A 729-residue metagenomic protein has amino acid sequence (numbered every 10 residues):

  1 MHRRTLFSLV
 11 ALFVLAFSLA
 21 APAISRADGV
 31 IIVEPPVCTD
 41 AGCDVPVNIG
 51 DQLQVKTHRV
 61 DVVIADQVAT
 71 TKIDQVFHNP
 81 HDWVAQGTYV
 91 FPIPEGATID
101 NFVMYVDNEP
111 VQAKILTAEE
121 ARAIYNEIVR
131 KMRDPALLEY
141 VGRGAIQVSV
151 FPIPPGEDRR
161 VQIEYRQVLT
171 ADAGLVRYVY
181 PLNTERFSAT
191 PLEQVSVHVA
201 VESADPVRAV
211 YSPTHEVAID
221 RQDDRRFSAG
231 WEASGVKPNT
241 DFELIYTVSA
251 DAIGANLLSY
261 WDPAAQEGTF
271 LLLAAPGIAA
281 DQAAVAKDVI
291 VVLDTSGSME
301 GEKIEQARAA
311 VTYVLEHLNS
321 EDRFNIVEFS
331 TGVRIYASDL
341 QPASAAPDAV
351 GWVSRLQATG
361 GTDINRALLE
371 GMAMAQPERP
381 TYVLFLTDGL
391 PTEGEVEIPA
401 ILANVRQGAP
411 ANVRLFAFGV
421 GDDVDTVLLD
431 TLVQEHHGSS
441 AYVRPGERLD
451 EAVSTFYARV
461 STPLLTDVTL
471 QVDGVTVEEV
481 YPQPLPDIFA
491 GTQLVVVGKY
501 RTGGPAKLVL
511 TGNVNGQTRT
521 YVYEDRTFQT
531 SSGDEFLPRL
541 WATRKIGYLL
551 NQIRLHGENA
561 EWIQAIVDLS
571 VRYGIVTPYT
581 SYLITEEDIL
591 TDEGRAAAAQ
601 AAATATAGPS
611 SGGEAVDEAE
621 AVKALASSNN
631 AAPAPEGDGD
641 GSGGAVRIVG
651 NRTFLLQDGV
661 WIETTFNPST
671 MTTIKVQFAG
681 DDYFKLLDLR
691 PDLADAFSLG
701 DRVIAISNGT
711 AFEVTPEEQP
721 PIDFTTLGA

Functional and structural regions predicted by a protein language model:
M1-V10: Bacterial N-terminal signal peptides that target proteins for export
L9-A20: Bacterial N-terminal signal peptides
A23-Q67: N-terminal, polar/Ser/Thr-rich
R59-T70, V76-N79, P152-D158, D487-F489: Short, solvent-exposed beta-strand/turn "edge" segments of beta-rich domains on protein surfaces
F77-W83, F91-I93: Asparagine-centered strand-capping/turn motif at beta-strand->loop junctions
N101-N108, Q112-V141, S149-V292, H436-S439 (+10 more regions): An acidic, Ser/Thr-enriched
A189-P191, P276, A284-L340, N365-E370 (+4 more regions): Von Willebrand factor
G389-H436, A441-R444, R448-A452, N513: VWA/integrin I-like adhesion module and closely mimicked acidic/polar interface patches used
